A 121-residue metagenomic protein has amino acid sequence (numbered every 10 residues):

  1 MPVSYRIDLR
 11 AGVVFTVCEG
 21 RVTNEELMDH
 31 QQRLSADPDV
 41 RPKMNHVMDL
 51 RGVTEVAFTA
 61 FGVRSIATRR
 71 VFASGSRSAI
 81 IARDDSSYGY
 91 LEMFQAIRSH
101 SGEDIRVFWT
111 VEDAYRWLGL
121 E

Functional and structural regions predicted by a protein language model:
M1-E121: Amphipathic, Lys/Arg-enriched alpha-helical "gate/interface" segment within cytosolic domains that mediates
